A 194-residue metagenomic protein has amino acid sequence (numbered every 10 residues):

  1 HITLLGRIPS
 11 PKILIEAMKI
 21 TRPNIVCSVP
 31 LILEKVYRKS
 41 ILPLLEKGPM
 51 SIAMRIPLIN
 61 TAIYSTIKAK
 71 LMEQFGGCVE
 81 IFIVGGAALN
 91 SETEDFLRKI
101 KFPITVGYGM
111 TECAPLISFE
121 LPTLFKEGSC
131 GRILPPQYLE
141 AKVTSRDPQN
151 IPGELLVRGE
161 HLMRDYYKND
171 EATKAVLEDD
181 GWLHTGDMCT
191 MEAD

Functional and structural regions predicted by a protein language model:
H1-K70: Conserved AMP-binding/adenylation subdomain of ANL enzymes
V26, I59, I63-D194: Conserved AMP-binding/adenylate-forming
